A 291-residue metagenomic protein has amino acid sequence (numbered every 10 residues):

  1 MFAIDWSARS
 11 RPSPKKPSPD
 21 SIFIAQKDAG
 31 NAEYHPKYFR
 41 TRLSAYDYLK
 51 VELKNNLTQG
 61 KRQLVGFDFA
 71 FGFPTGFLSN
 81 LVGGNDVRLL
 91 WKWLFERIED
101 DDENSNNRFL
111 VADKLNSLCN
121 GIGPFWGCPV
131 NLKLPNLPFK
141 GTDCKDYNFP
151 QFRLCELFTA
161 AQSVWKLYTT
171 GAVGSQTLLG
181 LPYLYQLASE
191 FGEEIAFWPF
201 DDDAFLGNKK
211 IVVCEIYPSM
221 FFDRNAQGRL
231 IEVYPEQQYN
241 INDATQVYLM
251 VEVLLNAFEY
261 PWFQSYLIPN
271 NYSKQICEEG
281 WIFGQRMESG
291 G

Functional and structural regions predicted by a protein language model:
F2-I4: Conserved beta-strand elements of the Class I
W6-L64, F69-G291: RNase H-like (RuvC/DEDD) metal-dependent nuclease/polynucleotide-processing core
